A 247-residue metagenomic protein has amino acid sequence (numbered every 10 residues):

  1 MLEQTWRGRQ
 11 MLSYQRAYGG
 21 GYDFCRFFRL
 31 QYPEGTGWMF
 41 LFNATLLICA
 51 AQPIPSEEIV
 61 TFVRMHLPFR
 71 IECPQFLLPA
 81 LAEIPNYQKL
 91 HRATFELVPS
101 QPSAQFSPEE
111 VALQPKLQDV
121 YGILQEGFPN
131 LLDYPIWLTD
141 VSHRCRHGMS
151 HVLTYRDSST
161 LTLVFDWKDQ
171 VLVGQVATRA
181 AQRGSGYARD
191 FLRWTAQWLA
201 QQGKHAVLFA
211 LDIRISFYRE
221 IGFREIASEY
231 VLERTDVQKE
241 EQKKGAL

Functional and structural regions predicted by a protein language model:
M1-A80, G122, P129-I136, L153 (+1 more regions): N-terminal charged segments
M1-Q4, S107-G122: A short beta-loop-alpha structural element at the N-terminal edge of CoA-dependent acyl/N-acetyltransferase catalytic
N43-P53, D169-A180: Conserved acetyl-CoA binding element of GNAT-fold acetyltransferases
I54-T61, T178, G184-Q201, E220: Conserved acetyl-CoA-binding loop-helix of GNAT-fold acetyltransferases
M65-Q75, L199-L211: Conserved GNAT acetyl-CoA-binding A-motif
F76-K89, R189, D212-E229: Conserved active-site alpha-helix within GNAT-family acetyltransferase domains
Y87-S100, R224-K244: Conserved catalytic-core motifs of GNAT/GCN5-like acyltransferases
L132-A177: A conserved beta-strand-loop-helix scaffold within acyl/acetyltransferase catalytic domains
